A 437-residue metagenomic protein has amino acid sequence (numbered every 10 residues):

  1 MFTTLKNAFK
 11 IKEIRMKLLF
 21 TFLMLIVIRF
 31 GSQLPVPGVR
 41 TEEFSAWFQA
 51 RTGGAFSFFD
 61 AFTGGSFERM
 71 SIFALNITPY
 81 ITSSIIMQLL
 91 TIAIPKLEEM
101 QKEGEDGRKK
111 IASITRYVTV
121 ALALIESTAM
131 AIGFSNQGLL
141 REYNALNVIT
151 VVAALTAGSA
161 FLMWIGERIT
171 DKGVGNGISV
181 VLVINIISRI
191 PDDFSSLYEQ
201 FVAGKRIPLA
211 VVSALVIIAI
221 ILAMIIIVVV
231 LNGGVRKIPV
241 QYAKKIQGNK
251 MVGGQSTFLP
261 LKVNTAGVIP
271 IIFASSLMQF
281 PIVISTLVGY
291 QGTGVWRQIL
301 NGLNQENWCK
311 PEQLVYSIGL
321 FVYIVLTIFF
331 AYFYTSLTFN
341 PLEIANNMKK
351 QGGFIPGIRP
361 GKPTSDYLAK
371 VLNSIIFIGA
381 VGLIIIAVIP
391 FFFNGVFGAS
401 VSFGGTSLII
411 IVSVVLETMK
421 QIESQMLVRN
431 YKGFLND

Functional and structural regions predicted by a protein language model:
M1-Q101, E105-D437: N-terminal cationic and glycine-rich segments that engage phosphates or anionic surfaces
